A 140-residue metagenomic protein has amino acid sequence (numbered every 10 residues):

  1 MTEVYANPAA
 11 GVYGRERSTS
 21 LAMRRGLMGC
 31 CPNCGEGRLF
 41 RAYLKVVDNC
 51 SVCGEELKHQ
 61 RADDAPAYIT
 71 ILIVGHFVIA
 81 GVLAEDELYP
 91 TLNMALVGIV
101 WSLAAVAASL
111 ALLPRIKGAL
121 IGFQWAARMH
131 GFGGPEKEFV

Functional and structural regions predicted by a protein language model:
T2-A6, L92-V140: Cytosol/matrix-facing juxtamembrane amphipathic, basic-hydrophobic segments adjacent to a transmembrane helix
T2-E16: Short, Lys/Arg-rich, polar N-terminal cytosolic tail immediately upstream of the first transmembrane signal-anchor
S18-M28, L39-K45: Short, flexible, mixed-charge glycine/proline-rich loop motifs that serve as phosphate/nucleic-acid-contacting
C31-C34, C50-C53: Short cysteine-rich clusters marking metal-coordination/redox-active sites
G35-R38, L57: Cys/His-rich microdomains that often coordinate metals
Q60-R61: Residues that scaffold, gate, or flank divalent-cation-dependent active/transport sites
D64-F77: Select subsegments of transmembrane alpha-helices in polytopic membrane proteins, especially boundary-proximal
G75-V97: Juxtamembrane "helix exit" motif at the C-terminal ends of alpha-helical transmembrane segments in multi-pass membrane
